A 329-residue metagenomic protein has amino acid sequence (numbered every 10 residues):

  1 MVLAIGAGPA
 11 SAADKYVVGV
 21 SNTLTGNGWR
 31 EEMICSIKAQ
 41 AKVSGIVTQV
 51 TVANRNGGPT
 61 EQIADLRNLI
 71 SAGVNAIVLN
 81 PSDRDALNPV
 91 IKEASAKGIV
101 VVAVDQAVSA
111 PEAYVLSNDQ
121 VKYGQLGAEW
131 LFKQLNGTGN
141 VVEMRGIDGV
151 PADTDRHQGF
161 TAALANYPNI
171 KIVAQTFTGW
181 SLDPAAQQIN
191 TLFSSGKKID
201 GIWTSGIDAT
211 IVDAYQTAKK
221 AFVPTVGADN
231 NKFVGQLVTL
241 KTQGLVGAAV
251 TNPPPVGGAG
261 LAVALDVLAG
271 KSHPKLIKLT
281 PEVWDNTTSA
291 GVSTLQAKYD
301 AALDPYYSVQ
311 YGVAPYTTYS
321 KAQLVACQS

Functional and structural regions predicted by a protein language model:
M1-A4: Bacterial N-terminal signal peptides
A10-S329: A residue-level marker of the well-folded mature domains of exported/periplasmic proteins
